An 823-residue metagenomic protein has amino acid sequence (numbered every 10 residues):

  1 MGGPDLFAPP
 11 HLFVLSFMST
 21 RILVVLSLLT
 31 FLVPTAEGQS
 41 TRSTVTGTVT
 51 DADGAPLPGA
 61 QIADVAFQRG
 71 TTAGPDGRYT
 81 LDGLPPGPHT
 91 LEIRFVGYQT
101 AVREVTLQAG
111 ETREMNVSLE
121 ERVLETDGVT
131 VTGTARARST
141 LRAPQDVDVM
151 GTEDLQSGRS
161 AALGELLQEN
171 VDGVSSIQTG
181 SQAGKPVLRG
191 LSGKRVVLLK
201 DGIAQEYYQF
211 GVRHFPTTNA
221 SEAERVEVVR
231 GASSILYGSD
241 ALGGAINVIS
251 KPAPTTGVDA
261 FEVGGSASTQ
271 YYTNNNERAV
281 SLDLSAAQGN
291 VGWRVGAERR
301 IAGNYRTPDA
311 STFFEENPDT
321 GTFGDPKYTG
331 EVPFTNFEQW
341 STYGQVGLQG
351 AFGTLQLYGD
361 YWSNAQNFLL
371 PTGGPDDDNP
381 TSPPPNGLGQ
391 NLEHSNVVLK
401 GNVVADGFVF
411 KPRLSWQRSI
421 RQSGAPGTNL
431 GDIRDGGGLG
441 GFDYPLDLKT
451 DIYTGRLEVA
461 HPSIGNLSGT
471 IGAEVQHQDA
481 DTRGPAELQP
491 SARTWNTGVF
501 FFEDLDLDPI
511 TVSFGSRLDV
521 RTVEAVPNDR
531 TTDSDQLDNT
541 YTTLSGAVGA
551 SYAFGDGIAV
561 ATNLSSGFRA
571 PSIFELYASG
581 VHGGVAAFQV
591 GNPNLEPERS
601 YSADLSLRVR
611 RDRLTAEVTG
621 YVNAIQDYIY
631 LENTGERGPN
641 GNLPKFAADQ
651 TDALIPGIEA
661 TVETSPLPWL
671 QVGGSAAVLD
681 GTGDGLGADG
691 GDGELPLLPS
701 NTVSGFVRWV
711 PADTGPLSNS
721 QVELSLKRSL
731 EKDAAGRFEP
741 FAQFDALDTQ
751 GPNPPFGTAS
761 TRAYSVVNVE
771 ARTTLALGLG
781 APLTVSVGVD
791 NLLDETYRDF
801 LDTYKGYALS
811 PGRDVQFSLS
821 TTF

Functional and structural regions predicted by a protein language model:
T50-V65, R94-Y98, Q108, T112-Q156 (+2 more regions): Short, acidic, small-residue-rich periplasmic hinge/interaction motif at the N-terminus of Gram-negative outer-membrane
T140-V149, Q156-L163, E169, S176-E222 (+4 more regions): Flexible, glycine/serine/threonine-rich loop segments and coil->beta-strand junctions that form periplasmic-facing
Y207, E222-E224, R230, I235-E316 (+2 more regions): Outer-membrane beta-barrel translocator/receptor signature
T273-I301, F313-Q366, E393-A405, P462-L467 (+1 more regions): Transmembrane beta-barrel wall of Gram-negative outer-membrane proteins
P308, F568, A624-Q626, R728-R737 (+2 more regions): C-terminal beta-signal and adjacent terminal beta-strands/loops of Gram-negative outer-membrane beta-barrel proteins
P333-Q339, F352-F410, W416-I452, Q478-A480 (+3 more regions): Flexible loop and strand-edge segments within Gram-negative outer membrane beta-barrel domains
F442-V459, V590-E596, S602, V609-R611 (+3 more regions): Outer membrane beta-barrel strand-and-loop segments of large Gram-negative receptors, especially TonB-dependent
L467-G469, Y621-A624, N642-R737: Gram-negative outer-membrane beta-barrel transporters
